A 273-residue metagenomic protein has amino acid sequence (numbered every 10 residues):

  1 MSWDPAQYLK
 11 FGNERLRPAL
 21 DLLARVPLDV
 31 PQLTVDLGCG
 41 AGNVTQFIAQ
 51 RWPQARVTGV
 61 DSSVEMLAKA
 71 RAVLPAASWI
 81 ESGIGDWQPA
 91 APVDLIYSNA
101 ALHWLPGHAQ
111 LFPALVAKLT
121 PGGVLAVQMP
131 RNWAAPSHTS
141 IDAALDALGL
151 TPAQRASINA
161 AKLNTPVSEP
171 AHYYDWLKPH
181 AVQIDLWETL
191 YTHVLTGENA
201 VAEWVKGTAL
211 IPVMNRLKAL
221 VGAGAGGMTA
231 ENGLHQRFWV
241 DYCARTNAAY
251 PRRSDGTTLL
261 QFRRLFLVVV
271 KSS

Functional and structural regions predicted by a protein language model:
M1-P31, V35, N43-F47, M66-K69: Conserved class I S-adenosyl-L-methionine
W3-D4, H180, I184-S254: C-terminal helical/coil "lid" or tail adjacent to the Rossmann-like core of SAM-dependent
L33-W87: Class I SAM-dependent methyltransferase SAM/SAH-binding core
Y97: A conserved beta-strand element that flanks and buttresses the S-adenosyl-L-methionine
A100-A101: Short catalytic micro-motifs in class I SAM-dependent methyltransferases
L105-L115: A short, conserved alpha-helix within the catalytic core of class I
A109, V124-G197, L217-L220: Conserved catalytic/acceptor-binding region of the Class I
V182, R264-S273: Core SAM-dependent methyltransferase catalytic element
